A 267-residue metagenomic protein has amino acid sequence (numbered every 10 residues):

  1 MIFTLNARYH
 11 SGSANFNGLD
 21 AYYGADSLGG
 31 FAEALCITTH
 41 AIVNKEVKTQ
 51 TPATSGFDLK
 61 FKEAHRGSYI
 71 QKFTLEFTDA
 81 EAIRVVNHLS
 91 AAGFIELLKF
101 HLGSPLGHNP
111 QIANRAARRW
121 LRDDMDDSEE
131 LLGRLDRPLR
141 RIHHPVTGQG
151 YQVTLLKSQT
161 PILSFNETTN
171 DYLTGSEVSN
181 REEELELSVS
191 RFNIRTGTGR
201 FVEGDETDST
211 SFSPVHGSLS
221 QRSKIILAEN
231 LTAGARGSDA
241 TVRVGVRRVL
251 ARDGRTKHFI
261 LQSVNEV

Functional and structural regions predicted by a protein language model:
M1-E182: Charged, alpha-helical interface segments at or near domain boundaries
T169-V267: C-terminal, beta-strand-rich globular interaction domains
